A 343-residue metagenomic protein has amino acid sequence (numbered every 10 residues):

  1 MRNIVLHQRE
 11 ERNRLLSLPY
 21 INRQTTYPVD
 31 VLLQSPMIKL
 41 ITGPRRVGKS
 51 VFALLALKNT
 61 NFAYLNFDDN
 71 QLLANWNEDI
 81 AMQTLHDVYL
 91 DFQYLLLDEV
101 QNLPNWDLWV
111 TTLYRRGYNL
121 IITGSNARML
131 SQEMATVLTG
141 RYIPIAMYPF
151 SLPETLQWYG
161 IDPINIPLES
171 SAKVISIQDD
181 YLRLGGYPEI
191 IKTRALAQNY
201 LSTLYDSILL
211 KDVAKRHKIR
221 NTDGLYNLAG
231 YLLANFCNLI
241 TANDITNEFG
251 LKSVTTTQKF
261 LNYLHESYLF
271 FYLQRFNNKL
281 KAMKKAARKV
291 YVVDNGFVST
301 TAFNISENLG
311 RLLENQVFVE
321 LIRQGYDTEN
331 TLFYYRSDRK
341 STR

Functional and structural regions predicted by a protein language model:
M1-S35: A short, basic N-terminal segment
R2-L15, A127, E133-L239: Interdomain motor-coupling "hinge/lid" segment immediately C-terminal to the ATP-binding subdomain of NTP-driven enzymes
I41: Hydrophobic anchor at the beta1->P-loop junction of P-loop NTPases
R46: Walker A (P-loop) phosphate-binding loop of P-loop NTPases
K49-S50: Conserved lysine of the Walker
A63-Y94: Short glycine-rich substrate-engagement loop in P-loop NTPases that contacts/grips substrate
A195-R343: Accessory nucleic acid-recognition modules appended to NTPase machines
